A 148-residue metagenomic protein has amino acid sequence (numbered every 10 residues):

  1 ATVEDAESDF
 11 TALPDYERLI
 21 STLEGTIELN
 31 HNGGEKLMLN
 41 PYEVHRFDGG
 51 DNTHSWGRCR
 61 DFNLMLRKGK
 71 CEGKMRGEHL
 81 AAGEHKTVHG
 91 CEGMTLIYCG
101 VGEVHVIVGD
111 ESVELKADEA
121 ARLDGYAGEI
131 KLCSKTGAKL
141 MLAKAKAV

Functional and structural regions predicted by a protein language model:
A1-V148: Jelly-roll (double-stranded beta-helix
